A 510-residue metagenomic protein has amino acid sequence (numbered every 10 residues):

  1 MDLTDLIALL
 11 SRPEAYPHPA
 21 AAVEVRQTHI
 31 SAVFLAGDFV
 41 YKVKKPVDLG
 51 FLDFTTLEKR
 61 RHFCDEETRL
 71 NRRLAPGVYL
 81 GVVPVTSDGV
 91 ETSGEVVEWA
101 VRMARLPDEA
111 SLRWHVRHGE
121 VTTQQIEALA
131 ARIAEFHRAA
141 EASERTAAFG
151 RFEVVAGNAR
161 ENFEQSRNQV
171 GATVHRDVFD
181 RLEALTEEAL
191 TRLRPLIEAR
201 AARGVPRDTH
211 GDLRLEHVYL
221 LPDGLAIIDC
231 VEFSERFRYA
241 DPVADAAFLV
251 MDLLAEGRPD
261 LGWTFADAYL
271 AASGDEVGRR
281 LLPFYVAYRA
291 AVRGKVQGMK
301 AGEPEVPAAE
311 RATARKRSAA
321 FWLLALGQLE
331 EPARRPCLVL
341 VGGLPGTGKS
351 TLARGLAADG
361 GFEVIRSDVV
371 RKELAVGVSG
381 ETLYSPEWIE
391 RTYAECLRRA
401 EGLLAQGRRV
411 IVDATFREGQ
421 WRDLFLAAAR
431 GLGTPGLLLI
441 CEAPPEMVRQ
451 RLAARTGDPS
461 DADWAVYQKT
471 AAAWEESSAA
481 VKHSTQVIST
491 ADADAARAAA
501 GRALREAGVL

Functional and structural regions predicted by a protein language model:
L3-H210, L215-Y288, V292: Conserved ATP-binding subdomain of kinase catalytic cores across diverse folds
K295-V341: ATP/Mg2+ or Mg2+-diphosphate-binding catalytic cores that bind nucleotide phosphates or diphosphates via glycine-rich
K349: Conserved lysine of the Walker
L352: Hydrophobic positions on the alpha1 helix immediately C-terminal to the Walker A/P-loop
A357-R408: Conserved substrate/cofactor phosphate-moiety recognition/catalytic segment in nucleotide-dependent phosphotransferases
E387-G436: Glycine-rich phosphate-binding loop used to anchor ATP phosphates in small-molecule kinases, encompassing both
L432-L452: Conserved phosphate-donor/acceptor-positioning beta-strand/loop module used by diverse small-molecule
A454-L510: Small-molecule kinase domains that catalyze NTP-dependent phosphoryl transfer to phosphate-bearing small molecules
